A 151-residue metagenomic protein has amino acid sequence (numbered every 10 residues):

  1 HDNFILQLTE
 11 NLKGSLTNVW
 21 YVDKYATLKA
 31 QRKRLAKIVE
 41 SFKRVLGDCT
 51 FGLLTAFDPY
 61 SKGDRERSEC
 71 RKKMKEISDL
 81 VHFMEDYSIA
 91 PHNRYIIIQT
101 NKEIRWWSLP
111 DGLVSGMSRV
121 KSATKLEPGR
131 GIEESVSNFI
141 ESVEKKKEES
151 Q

Functional and structural regions predicted by a protein language model:
H1-G14, W20, Y25-A26, A30-Q151: PLD/PLD-like phosphodiesterase catalytic module centered on the HKD motif
